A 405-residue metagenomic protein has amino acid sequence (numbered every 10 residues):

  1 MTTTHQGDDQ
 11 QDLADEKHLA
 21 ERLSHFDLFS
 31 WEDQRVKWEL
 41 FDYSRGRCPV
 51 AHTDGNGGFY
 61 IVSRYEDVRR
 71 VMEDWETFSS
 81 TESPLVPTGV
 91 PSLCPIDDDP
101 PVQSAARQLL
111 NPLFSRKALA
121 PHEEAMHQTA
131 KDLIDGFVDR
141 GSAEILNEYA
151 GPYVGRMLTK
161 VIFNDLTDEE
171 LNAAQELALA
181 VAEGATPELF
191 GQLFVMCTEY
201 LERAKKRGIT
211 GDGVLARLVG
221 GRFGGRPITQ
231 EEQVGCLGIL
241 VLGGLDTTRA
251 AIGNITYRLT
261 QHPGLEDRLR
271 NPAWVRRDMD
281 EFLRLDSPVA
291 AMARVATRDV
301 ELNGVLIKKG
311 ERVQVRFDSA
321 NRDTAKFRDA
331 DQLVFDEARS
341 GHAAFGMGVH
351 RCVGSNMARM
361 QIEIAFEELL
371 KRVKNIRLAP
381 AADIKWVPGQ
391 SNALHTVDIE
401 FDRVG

Functional and structural regions predicted by a protein language model:
M1-G405: Cytochrome P450
